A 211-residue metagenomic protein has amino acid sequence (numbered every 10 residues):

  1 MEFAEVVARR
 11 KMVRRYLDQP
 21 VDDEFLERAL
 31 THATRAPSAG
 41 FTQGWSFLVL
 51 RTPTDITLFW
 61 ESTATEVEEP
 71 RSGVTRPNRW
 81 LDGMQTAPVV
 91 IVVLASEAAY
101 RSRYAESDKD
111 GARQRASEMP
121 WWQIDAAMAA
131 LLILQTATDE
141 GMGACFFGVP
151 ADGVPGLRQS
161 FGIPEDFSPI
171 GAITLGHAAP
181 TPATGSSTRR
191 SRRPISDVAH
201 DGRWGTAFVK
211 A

Functional and structural regions predicted by a protein language model:
M1-E24, R28: Short acidic N-proximal helix/loop "leader" segments that mark the beginning of a domain or an inter-domain linker
E5-V13, I170-A211: C-terminal helix-cap and adjacent tail motif
A29, A33-T34, I91, D110-Q159: Small-aliphatic-rich amphipathic alpha-helix that forms the alpha element of a beta-alpha
R35-F41: Glycine-rich phosphate/pyrophosphate-binding beta-alpha loops
T42-A126: Glycine/small-residue-rich phosphate/adenosyl-binding loop
E68, L81-G83, F161-G185: A glycine-rich helix N-cap at a beta->alpha junction
P88-V90, A144, S168-I170: Structural motif
A95, V149, H177: Short secondary-structure boundary segments
